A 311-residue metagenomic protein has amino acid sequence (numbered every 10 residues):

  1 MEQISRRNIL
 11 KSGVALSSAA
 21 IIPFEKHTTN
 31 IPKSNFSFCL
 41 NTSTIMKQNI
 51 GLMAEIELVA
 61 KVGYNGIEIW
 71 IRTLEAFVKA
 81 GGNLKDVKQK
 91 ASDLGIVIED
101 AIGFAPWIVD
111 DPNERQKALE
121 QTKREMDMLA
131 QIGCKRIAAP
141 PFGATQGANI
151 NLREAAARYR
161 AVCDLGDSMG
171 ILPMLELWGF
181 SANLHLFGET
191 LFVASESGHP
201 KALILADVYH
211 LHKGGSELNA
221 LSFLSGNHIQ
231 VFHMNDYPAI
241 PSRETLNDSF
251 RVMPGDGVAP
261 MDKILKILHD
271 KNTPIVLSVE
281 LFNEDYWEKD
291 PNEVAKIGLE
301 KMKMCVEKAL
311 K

Functional and structural regions predicted by a protein language model:
E2-C39, T44-V62, L184-A206, H210-K311: Histidine-acidic metal/acid-base catalytic patches
G13-F24, N30-P32, K90-V97, W107-I204 (+4 more regions): Active-site acidic/histidine proton-transfer and metal-coordination neighborhood in alpha/beta enzyme cores
L52, F77-A80, L84, R115 (+5 more regions): Flexible, glycine- and charge-enriched loops at secondary-structure boundaries
E68, D100-I102, A138, M174 (+2 more regions): Conserved beta-strand positions in the central sheet of alpha/beta enzyme cores
I69-K88, F142, Q146: Glycine-rich, proline-tolerant flexible connector loops at the mouths of alpha/beta enzymes
I71-R72, G103, A139-F142, W178 (+1 more regions): Active-site loop/turn elements of alpha/beta-hydrolase fold enzymes, especially the short glycine-/histidine-rich
R72-L74, A105-I108, G143-Q146, N283-W287: A short, flexible beta-alpha/helix-coil linker loop
